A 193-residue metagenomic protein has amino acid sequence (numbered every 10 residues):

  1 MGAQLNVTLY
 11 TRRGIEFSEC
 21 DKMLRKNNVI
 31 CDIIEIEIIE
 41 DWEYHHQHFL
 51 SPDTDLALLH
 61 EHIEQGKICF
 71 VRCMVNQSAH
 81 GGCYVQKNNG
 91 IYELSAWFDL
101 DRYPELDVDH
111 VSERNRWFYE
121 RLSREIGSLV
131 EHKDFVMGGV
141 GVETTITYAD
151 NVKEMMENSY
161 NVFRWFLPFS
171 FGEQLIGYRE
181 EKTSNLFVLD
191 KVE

Functional and structural regions predicted by a protein language model:
M1-Y44, F187-E193: Short, extreme N-terminal segment that most often corresponds to the first beta-strand
A3-Y10, I91-V108, G138-V142: Short, hydrophobic/proline-enriched secondary-structure or compact coil segments at domain edges
G14-E16, D101-Y103, T147: Generic "edge-of-domain/loop-turn" microfeature
M23-C31, I63, R121-K133: Hydrophobic, Leu/Ile/Phe/Ala-enriched alpha-helical segments that form helix-helix packing faces
V29-A96, Y103-P104: Short, intrinsically disordered low-complexity segments
L106-E193: Acidic, proline/glycine-rich low-complexity IDRs
